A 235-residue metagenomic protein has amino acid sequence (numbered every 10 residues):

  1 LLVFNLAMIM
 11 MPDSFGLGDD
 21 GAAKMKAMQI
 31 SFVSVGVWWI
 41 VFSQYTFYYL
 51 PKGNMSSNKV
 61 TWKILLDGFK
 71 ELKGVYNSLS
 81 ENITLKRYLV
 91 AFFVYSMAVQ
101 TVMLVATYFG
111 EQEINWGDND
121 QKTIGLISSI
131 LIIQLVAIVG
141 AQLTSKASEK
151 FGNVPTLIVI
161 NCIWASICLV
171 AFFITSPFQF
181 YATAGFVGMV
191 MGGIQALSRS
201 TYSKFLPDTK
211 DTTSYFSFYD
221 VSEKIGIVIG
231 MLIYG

Functional and structural regions predicted by a protein language model:
L1, T123, S203, D208-Y219: Loop-to-transmembrane helix entry/capping segments in MFS-fold secondary transporters and related SLC/MFSD carriers
P51-L89: Juxtamembrane intracellular "pre-TM" segments in multi-pass secondary transporters
L104-I124: Short amphipathic helix-loop junctions that connect adjacent transmembrane helices in Major Facilitator Superfamily/SLC
Q134-Q142, V228: Residue-level signature of mid-helix packing/kink "hotspots" within the transmembrane helices of 12-pass Major
V139-N153: Helix-to-loop junctions at the C-terminal end of transmembrane segments in multipass secondary transporters
P155-V170: Structural signature of the two symmetry-related core transmembrane helices
F172-A184: Helix-loop junctions at membrane interfaces in 12-TM secondary transporters
G193-P207: Intracellular juxtamembrane helix-capping segments at the cytosolic ends of symmetry-related transmembrane helices
